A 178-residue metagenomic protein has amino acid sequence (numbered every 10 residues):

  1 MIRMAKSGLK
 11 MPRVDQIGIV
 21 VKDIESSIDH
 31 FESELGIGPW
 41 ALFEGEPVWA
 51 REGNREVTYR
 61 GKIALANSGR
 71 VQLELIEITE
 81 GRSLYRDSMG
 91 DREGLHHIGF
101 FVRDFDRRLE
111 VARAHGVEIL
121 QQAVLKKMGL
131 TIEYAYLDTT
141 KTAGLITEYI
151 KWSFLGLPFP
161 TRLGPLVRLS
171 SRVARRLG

Functional and structural regions predicted by a protein language model:
M1-D15, I19-A41, R55-E118, L130-I132 (+1 more regions): Glyoxalase I/VOC metalloenzyme domain signal
E44-R51, V117-L120: Short Pro/Gly-enriched beta-strand edge/turn motifs at strand-loop
W49-A50, L125-E133: Beta-rich nucleic-acid/ligand-interaction surfaces
